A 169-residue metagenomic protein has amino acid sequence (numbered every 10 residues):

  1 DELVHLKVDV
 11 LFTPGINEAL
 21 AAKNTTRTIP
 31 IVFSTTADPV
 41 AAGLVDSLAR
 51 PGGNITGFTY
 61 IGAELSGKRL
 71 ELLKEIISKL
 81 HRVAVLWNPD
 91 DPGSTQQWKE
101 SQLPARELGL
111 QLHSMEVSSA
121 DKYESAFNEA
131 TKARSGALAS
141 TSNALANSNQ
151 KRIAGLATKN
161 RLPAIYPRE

Functional and structural regions predicted by a protein language model:
D1-E169: Short hydrophobic alpha-helices and adjacent helix-cap/hinge residues
